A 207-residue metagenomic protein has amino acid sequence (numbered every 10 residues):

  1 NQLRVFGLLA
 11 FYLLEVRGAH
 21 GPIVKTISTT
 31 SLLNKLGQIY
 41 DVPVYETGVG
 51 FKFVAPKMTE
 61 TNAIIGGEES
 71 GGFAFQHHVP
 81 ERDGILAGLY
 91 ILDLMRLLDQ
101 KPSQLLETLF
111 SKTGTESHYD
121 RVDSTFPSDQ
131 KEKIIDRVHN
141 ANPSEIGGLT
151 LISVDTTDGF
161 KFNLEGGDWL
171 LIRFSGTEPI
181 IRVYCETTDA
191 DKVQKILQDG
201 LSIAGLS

Functional and structural regions predicted by a protein language model:
N1-Y12: Cysteine protease catalytic core and zymogen-processing segment of caspase-like enzymes
E15-S207: Phosphate-binding and adjacent anionic-ligand microenvironments
